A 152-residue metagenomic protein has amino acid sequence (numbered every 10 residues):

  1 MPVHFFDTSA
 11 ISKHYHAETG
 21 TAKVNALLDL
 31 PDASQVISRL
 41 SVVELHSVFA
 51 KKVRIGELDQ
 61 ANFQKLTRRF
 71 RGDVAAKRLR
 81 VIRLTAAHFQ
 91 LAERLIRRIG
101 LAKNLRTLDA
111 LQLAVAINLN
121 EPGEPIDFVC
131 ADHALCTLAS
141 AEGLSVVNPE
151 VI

Functional and structural regions predicted by a protein language model:
M1-S41, F49-L66, I152: Short, well-structured N-terminal submotif of metal-dependent ribonuclease cores
M1-V3, N118-I152: Acidic, PIN/NYN-like endoribonuclease modules and their adjacent C-terminal/linker elements
L27, V115, L138: Hydrophobic/aromatic ligand-binding patch that stacks against planar heteroaromatic rings of cofactors or nucleotides
A33, F49, Q60, K65-L84 (+4 more regions): Anionic, Ser/Thr-rich low-complexity intrinsically disordered regions
V36, E57-Q60, I82, N104 (+2 more regions): A local structural micro-motif
R78-A134: Active-site neighborhoods of divalent-metal-dependent phosphate/nucleic-acid chemistry enzymes
